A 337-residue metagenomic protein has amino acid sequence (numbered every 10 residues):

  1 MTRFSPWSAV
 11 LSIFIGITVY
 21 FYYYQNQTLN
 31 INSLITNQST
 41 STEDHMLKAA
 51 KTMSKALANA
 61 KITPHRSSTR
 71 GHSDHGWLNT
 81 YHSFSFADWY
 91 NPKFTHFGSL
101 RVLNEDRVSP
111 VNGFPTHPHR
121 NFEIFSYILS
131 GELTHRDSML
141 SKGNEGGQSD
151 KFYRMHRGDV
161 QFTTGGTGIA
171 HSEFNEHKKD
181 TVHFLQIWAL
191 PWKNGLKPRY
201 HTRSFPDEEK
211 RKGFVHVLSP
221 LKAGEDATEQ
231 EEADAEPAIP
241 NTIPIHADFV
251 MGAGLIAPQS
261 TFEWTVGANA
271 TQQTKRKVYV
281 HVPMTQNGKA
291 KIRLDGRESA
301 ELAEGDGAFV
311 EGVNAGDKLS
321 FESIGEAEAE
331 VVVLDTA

Functional and structural regions predicted by a protein language model:
M1-S12: N-terminal Sec-pathway targeting helices
L11-Y20: Core hydrophobic alpha-helical membrane-spanning segments
Y20-P115, S149, Y153, F174-H183 (+1 more regions): A short, N-terminal "cap"/entry segment at the start of jelly-roll beta-barrel domains of the cupin/DSBH fold
E105, I124, V160-F162, F184-Q186 (+4 more regions): Conserved hydrophobic/aromatic beta-strand scaffold that supports enzyme active sites
H117-H119, H171: Histidine-centered divalent metal-coordination motifs
R120-D150, H156-V160, V266-R297, E304-G305: Glycine- and acidic-residue-biased ligand/ion/polar-headgroup-sensing regions
G165-G195, G312-A337: Ligand-binding loop in jelly-roll beta-barrel domains
R203-F205, R211-E330: Acidic/His-leaning functional-site neighborhoods
